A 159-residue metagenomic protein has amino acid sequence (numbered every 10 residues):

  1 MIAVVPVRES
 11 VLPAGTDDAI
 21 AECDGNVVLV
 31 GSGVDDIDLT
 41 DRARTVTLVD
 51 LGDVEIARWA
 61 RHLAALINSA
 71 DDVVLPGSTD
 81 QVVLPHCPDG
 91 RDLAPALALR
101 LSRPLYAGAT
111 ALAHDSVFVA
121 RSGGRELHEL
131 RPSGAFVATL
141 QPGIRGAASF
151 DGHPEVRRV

Functional and structural regions predicted by a protein language model:
M1-V159: N-terminal glycine-rich FAD/FM-binding segment characteristic of electron-transfer flavoproteins
